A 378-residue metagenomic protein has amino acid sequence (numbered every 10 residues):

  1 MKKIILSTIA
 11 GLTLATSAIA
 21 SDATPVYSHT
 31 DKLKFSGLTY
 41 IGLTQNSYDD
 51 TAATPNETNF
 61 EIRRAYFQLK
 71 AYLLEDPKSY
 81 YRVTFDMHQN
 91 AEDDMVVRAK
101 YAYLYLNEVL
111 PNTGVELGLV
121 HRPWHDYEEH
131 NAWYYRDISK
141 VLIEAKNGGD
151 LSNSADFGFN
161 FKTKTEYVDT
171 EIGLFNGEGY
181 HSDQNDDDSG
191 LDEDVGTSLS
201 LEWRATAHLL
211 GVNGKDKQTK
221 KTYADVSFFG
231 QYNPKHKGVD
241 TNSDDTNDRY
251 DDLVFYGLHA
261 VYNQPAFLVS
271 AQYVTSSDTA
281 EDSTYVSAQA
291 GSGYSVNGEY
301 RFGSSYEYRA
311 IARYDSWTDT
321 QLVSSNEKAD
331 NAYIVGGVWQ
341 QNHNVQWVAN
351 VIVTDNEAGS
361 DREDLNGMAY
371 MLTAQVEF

Functional and structural regions predicted by a protein language model:
M1-A20: Gram-negative bacterial Sec-dependent N-terminal signal peptides
T13, L74, K164, Q340-N342: A short, compositionally biased micro-patch
A23-Y48, A52-Y180, T197-E202, T206-G211 (+5 more regions): Outer membrane beta-barrel
T24, S28-T30, N46-P55, L106 (+1 more regions): Outer-membrane beta-barrel pore domains
M87-V97, L151, D156, H181 (+5 more regions): Solvent-exposed loop/turn segments connecting transmembrane beta-strands in outer-membrane beta-barrel proteins
E129, E171-G173, H181-L191, V239-D240: A short secondary-structure junction signal
H181-D183, S189-E193, G211-Q218, N247: Short helix-to-loop capping/linker segments positioned immediately adjacent to catalytic or ligand/cofactor-binding
